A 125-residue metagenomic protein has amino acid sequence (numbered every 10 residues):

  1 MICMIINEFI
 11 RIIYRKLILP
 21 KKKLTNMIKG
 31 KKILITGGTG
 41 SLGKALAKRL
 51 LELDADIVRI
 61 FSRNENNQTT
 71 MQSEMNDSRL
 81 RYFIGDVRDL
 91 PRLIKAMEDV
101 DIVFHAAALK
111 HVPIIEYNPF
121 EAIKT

Functional and structural regions predicted by a protein language model:
M1-I33, K48: Non-catalytic terminal and boundary segments that flank Rossmann-like NAD(P)-dependent oxidoreductase
K32-L53: N-terminal Rossmann NAD(P)H-binding glycine-rich loop of SDR-like oxidoreductase domains
D54-N67: Conserved glycine-rich Rossmann-like NAD(P)H-binding loop of the short-chain dehydrogenase/reductase
S62, F83-I84, K124: Conserved residues in the N-terminal Rossmann fold of short-chain dehydrogenase/reductase
T70-L80: Short, conserved SAM-binding/catalytic segment of Class I S-adenosyl-L-methionine-dependent methyltransferases
R81-I102: Conserved Rossmann-fold cofactor-binding substructure of NAD(P)-dependent oxidoreductases
A106-K110: Conserved NAD(P)H cofactor-binding loop of Rossmann-fold oxidoreductase domains
V112-T125: Short alpha-helical oligomerization interface
